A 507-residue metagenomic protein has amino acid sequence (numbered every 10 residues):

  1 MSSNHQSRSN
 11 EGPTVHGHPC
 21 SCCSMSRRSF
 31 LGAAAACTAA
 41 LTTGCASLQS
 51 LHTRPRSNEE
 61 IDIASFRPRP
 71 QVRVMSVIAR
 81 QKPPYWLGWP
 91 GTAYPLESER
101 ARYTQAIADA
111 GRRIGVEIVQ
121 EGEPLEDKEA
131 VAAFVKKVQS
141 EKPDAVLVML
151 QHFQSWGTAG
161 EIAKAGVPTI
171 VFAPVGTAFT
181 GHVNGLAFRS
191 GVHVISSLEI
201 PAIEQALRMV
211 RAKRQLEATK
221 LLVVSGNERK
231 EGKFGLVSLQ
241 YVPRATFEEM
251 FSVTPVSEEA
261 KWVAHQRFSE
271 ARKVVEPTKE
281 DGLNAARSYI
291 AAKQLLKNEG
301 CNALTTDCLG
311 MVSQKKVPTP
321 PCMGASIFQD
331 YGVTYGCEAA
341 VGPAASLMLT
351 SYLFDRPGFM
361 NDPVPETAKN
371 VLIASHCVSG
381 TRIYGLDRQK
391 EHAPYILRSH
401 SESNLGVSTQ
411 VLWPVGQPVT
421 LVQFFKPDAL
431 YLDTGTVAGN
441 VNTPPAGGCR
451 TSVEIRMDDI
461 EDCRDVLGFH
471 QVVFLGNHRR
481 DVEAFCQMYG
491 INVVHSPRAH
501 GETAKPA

Functional and structural regions predicted by a protein language model:
M1-M25: N-terminal secretory signal peptides
M25-T43: N-terminal export leaders
A34, A40, A178-F354: Conserved, well-structured core segments that form the ligand-binding/active-site neighborhood of functional domains
A46-S47: Bacterial signal peptide processing site
S50-W156, G160-G176, V210-R211, Q240-E259 (+3 more regions): Metallocofactor- and cofactor-centric catalytic cores in central/energy metabolism, strongly enriched
R80-K82, L125-E129, V148-T158, A173-G181 (+5 more regions): Gly/Ser/Thr-rich loops at beta-strand to alpha-helix junctions that form or flank small-molecule/cofactor-binding
G332-V437: C-terminal catalytic subdomain
N404-A507: Extended hydrophobic packing segments that form well-structured cores
